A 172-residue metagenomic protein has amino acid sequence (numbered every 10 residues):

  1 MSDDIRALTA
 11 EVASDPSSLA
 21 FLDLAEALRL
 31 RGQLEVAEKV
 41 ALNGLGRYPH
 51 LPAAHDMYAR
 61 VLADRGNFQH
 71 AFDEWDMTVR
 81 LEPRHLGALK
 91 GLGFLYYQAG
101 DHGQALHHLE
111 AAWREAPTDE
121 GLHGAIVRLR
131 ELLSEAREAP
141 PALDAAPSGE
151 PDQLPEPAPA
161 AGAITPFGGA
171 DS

Functional and structural regions predicted by a protein language model:
A10-A13, L42-G46, D76-R80, W113-R114: Conserved structural position within tetratricopeptide repeats
D15-P16, P49, P83, P117: Short coil turns that delineate tetratricopeptide repeat
A20-F21, A54, A88, L122: TPR alpha-solenoid repeat register
R47-Y48, D64, L81, Q98 (+1 more regions): Structural marker of alpha-solenoid helical repeat scaffolds
